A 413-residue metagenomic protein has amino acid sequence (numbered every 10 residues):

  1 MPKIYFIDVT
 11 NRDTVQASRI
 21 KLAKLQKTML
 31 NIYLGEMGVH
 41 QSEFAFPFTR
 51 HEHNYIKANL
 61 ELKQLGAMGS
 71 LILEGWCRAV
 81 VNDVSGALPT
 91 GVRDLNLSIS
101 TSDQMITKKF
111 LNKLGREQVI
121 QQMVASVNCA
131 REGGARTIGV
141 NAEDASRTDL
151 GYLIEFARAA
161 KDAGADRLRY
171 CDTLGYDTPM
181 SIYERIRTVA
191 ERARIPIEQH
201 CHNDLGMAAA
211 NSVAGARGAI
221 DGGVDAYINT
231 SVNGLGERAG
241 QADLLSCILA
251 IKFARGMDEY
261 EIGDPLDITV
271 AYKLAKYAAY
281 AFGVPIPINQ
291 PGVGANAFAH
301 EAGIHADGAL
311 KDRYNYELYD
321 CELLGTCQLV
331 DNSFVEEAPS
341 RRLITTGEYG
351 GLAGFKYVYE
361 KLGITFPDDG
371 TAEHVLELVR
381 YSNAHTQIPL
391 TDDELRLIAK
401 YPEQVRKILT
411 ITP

Functional and structural regions predicted by a protein language model:
K3-I4, D8-T10, L249, D258-P413: A mid-to-C-terminal "edge-of-domain" accessory segment
I4-F6, D13-Q41, L62-A67, V81-I195 (+1 more regions): Alpha/beta enzyme core
V9-R12, P47-T49, W76-V80, S100-S102 (+4 more regions): Active-site beta-loop-alpha junctions enriched in small/polar residues
R19-Q26, P47-H51, G75, A79 (+11 more regions): Catalytic cores of large soluble enzymes that bind and process phosphate-bearing ligands
Q41-A45, I72-G75, G139-N141, R169 (+2 more regions): Short catalytic-loop micro-motif centered on adjacent basic/acidic residues
H51-L65: Glycine-rich loop at the start of a catalytic domain that most often binds anionic cofactors/ligands
L65-C77: A glycine-rich helix N-cap at a beta->alpha junction
D177-L318: Catalytic alpha/beta core domains of metabolic enzymes, predominantly
